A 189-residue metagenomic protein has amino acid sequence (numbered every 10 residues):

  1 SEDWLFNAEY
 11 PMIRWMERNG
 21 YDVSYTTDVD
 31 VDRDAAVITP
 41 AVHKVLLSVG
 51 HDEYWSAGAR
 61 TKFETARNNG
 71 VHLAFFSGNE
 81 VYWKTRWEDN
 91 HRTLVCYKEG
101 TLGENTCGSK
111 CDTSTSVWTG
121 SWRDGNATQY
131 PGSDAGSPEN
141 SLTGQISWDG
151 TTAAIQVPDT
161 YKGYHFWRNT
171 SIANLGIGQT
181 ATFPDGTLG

Functional and structural regions predicted by a protein language model:
S1-P40: Aromatic-Pro/Gly-enriched surface loop or interdomain linker that acts as a lid/target-recognition segment
M16-R18, V31, Y54, Q179-G189: Extracellular low-complexity, Gly/Ser/Thr-rich intrinsically disordered linkers and protease-sensitive activation/hinge
V23-Y25, L73, G189: Conserved beta-strand scaffold positions in the cores of enzyme catalytic domains, especially in NTP/NDP-utilizing
A36-V37, F75, G136: Intrinsic disorder/low-complexity segments
V37-I38, E64-R67, F183, L188: A general structural signal for short secondary-structure junctions and capping/turn motifs
I38-V42, D89-H91: Short low-complexity, flexible loop/linker segments enriched in glycine and/or proline with clustered acidic
P40-W83: Short alpha-beta junction capping motif
V81-G189: An acidic, glycine-rich "communication" segment
